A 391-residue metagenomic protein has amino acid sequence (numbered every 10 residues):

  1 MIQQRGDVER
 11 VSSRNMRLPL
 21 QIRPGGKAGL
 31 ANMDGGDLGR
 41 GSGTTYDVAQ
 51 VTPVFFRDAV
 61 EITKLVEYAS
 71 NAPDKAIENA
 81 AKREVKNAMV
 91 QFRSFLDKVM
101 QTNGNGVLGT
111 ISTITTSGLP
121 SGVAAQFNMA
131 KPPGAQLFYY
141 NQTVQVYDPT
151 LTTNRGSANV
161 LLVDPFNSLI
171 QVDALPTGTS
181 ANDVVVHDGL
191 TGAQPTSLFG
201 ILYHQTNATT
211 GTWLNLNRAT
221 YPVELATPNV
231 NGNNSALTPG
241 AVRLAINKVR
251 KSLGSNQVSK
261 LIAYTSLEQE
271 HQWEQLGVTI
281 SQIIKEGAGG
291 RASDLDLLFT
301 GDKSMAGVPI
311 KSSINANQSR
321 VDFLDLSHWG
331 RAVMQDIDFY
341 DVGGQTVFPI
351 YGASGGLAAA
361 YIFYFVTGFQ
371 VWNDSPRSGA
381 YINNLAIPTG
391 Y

Functional and structural regions predicted by a protein language model:
M1-G29, T44-Y391: Core alpha/beta structural scaffold of self-assembling particle/tube/pore-forming proteins
D37-G43: C-terminal all-alpha effector/ligand-binding and dimerization domain of prokaryotic HTH-type transcriptional repressors
